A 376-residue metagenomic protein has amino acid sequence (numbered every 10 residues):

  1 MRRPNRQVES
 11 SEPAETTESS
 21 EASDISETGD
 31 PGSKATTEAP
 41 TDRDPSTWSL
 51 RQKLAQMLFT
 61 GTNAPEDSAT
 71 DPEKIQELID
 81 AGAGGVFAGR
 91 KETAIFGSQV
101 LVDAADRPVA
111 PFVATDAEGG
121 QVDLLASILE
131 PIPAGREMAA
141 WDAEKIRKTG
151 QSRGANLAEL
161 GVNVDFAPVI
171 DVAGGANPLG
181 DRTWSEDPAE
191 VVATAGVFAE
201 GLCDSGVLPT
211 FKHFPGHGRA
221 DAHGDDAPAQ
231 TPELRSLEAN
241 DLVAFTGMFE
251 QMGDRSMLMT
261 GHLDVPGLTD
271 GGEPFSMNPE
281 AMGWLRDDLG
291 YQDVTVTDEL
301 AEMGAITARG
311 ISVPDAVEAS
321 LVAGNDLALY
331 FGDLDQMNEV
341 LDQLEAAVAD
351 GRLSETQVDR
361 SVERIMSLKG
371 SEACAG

Functional and structural regions predicted by a protein language model:
R2-V113, G120-L124, A375: N-terminal hydrophobic targeting/anchoring segments and the immediately downstream early-domain regions of hydrolases
A55-T62, G84-A88, P111-G120, V164-P168 (+5 more regions): Hydrophobic faces of well-ordered beta-strands that scaffold small-molecule active sites in alpha/beta enzyme cores
M57-T70, P133-K148, A227-A239, G304-G310: Active-site mouth loops of central-metabolism enzymes
E66-I79, K145-N156, A239-G247, S312-A319: Short, acidic/polar
F96-L101, E190-R352: Second-shell residues forming the walls of enzyme active-site clefts
A104-E130, I146-I170, V191, A195 (+1 more regions): Glycine-rich, aromatic-flanked loop segments that form ligand/cofactor-binding clefts across common enzyme folds
V172-P178: Short, conserved phosphate-binding/catalytic loop or strand-edge motifs used in phosphoryl-/nucleotidyl-transfer
Q343-A346, D350-G376: Mid-to-C-terminal alpha-helical segments outside catalytic/metal-binding sites
